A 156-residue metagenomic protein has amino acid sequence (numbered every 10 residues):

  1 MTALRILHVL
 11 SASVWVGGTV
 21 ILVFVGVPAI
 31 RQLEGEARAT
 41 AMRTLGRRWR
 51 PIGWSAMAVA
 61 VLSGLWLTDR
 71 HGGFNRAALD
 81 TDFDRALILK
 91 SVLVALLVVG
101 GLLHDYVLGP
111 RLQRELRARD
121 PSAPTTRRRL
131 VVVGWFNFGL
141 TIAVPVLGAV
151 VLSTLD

Functional and structural regions predicted by a protein language model:
M1-D156: Polytopic transmembrane helical bundles with strong interfacial aromatic enrichment
